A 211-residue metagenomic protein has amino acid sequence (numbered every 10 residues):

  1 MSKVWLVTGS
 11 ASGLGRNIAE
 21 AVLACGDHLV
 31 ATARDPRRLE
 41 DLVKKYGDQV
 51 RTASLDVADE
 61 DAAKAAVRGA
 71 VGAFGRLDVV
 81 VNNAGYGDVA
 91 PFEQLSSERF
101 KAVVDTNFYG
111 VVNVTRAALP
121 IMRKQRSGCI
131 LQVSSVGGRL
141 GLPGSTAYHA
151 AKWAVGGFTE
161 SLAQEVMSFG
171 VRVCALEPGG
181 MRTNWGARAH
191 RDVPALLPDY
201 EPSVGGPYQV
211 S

Functional and structural regions predicted by a protein language model:
A11-S12: Conserved glycine-rich cofactor-binding loop
L55-A65, S97: The beta1-alpha1 cofactor-binding region of Rossmann-like NAD(H)/NADP(H)-dependent oxidoreductases
P91-F92, R99-K101: Substrate-binding pocket helix/loop in short-chain dehydrogenase/reductase
E93, L140-T146: Active-site loop immediately N-terminal to the catalytic Tyr-X3-Lys motif of short-chain dehydrogenase/reductase
T115, A151: Active-site helix of classical SDR
S135: Residue(s) in the substrate-gating loop at a strand-loop-helix junction that position the organic substrate next
S168-S211: SDR active-site lid
